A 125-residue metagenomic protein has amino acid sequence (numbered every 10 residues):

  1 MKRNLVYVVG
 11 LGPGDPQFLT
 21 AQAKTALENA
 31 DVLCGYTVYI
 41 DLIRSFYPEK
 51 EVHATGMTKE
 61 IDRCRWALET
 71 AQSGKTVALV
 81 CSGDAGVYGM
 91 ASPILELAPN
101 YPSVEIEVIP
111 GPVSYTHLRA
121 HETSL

Functional and structural regions predicted by a protein language model:
M1-P112: Class I S-adenosyl-L-methionine
A23, S124-L125: Short alpha-helical interface patches
T116-T123: Conserved small/polar residues in nucleotide/adenosyl-binding loops
